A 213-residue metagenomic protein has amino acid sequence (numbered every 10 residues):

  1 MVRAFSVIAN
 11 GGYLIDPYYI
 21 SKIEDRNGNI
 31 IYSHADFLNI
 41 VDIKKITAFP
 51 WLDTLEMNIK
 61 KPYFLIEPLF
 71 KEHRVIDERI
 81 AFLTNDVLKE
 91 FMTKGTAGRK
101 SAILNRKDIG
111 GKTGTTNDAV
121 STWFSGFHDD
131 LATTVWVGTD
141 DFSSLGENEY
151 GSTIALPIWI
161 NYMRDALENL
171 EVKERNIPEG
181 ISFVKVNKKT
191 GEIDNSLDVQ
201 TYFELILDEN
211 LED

Functional and structural regions predicted by a protein language model:
M1, F5-G11, P68-R79: Active-site loop and adjoining helix of the penicillin-binding protein/serine DD-peptidase-beta-lactamase fold
A4-I8, T84, V135, W159: Active-site SXXK
V7-G11, R26, V87-K94, N161-L170: Structured segments of extracytoplasmic/periplasmic soluble domains in secreted or envelope-associated proteins
G12-I23: Short, well-structured active-site flanking segments
E24-E72, K107-D213: Soluble, non-transmembrane domains of envelope/secretory-pathway proteins that act on or interact with carbohydrate
V75, R79, T96-R99, I103 (+2 more regions): Extracellular protease catalytic domains of secreted zymogens
D77-I80, L88, T93, T115 (+1 more regions): Active-site core of glycosidic bond-cleaving carbohydrate-active enzymes
V87-G114: Active-site Gly/Thr loop motif
